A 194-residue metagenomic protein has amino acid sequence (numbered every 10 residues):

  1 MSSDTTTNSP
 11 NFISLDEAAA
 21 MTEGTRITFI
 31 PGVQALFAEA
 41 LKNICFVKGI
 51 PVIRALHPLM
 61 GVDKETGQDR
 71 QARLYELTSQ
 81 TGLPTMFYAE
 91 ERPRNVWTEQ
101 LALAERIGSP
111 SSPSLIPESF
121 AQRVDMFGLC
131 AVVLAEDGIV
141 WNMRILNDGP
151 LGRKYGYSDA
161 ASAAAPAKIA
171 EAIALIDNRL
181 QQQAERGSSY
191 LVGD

Functional and structural regions predicted by a protein language model:
S2-A163: GST-like domain detector, emphasizing the conserved glutathione-binding G-site in the N-terminal thioredoxin-like
S112-P113, G187-S189: Generic secondary-structure boundary/loop-capping signal
I139-W141, I176-Q183, G187: Short, structured loop/turn "capping" segments at alpha-beta junctions
A163-Q181: Amphipathic alpha-helical packing segments from all-alpha helical-bundle domains
Y190-D194: GST superfamily/GST-like fold recognition
